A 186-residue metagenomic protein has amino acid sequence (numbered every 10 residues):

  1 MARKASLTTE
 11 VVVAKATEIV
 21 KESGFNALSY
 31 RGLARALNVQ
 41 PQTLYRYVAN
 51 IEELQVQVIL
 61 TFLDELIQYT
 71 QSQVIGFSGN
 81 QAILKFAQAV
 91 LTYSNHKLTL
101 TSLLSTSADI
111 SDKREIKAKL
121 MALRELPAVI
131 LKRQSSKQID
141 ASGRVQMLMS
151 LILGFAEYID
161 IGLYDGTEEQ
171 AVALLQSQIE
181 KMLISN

Functional and structural regions predicted by a protein language model:
M1-S23, E53: Basic, helix-initiating cap at the start of DNA-binding domains
E22-F25, Y45-V56: HTH DNA-binding helix-turn interface
G32-R35, L44: Append "Primarily bacterial transcriptional regulators
L54-F62, L104, D112-L120: Alpha-helical DNA-contacting segments of helix-turn-helix folds
Q57, Q71-K97, V145-L148: Hydrophobic alpha-helical connector segments
L91-K113, E157-D165: Amphipathic alpha-helical segments used for helix-helix packing
H96, M149-T167, K181-N186: Amphipathic C-terminal alpha-helical segment
I110-S136, S142-Q146, A173-E180: Amphipathic alpha-helical packing segments from all-alpha helical-bundle domains
